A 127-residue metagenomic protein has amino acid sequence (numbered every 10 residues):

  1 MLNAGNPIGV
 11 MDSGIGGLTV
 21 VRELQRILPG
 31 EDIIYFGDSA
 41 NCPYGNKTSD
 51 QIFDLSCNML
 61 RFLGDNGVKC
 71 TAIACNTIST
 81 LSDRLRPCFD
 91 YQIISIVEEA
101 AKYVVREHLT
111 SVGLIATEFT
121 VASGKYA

Functional and structural regions predicted by a protein language model:
M1-A127: Non-catalytic structural scaffold of enzyme domains
